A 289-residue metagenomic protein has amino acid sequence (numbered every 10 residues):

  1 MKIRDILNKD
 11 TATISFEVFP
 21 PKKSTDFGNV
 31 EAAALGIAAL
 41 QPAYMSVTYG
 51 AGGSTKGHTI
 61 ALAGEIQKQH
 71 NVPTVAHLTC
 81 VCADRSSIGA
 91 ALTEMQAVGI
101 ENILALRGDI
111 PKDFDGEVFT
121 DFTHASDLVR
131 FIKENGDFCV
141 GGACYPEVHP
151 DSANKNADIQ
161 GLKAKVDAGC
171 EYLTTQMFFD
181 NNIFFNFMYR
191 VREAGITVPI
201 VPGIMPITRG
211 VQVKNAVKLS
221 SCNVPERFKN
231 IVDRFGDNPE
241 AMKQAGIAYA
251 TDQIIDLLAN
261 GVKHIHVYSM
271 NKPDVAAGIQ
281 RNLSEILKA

Functional and structural regions predicted by a protein language model:
M1-V47: Conserved N-terminal beta1-alpha1 strand-loop-helix module at the mouth
I3-R4, T25-F27, G53-E65, D84-A90 (+4 more regions): Active-site-adjacent beta->alpha loops and helix N-cap segments on the catalytic face of soluble alpha/beta enzymes
T13-N29, T74-S86, G141-A157, R234-A248: Active-site mouth loops of central-metabolism enzymes
S15, S46, V75, L104-A105 (+2 more regions): Conserved beta-strand positions in the central sheet of alpha/beta enzyme cores
E17, M45, M95, K165 (+3 more regions): Conserved, mostly hydrophobic/aromatic
V18-P21, T48-G52, H77-A83, G108-D109 (+4 more regions): Active-site beta-loop-alpha junctions enriched in small/polar residues
S24-I37, T59, S86-T93, N154-A164 (+1 more regions): Short, acidic/polar
F119-Y145, G195-I247, D252, L283-A289: Active-site pocket-lining/capping segments in soluble small-molecule metabolic enzymes
